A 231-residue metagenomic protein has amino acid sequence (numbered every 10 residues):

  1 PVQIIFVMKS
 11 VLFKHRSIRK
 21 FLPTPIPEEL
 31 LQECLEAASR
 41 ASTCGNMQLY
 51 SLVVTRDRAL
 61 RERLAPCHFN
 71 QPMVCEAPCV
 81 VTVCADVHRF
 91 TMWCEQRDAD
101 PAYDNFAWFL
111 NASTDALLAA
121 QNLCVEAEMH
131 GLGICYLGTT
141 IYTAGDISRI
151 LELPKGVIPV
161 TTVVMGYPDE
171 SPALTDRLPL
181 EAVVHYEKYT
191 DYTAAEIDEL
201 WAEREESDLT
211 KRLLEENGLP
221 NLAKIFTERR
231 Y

Functional and structural regions predicted by a protein language model:
Q3-Y231: Acidic, surface-exposed loops and disordered segments
